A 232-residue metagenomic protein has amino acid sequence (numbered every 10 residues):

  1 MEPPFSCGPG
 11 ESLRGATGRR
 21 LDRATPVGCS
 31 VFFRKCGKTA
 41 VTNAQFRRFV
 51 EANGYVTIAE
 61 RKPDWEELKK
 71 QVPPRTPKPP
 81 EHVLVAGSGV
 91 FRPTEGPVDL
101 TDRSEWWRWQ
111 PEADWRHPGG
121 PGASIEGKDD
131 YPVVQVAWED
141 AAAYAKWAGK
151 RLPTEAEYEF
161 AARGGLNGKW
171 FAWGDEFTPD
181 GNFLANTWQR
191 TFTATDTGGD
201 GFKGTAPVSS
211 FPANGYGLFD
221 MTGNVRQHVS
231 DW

Functional and structural regions predicted by a protein language model:
M1-E2, L13, L21, T25-V27 (+1 more regions): Cationic, amphipathic, low-complexity alpha-helical segments enriched in hydrophobics plus arginine/proline
P4-R19, V56, R61-W232: Functional-site microenvironments in short loops/helix caps that host divalent-cation chemistry
R34: C-terminal catalytic core of Y-nucleophile DNA break-rejoin enzymes
K38-V50, A137-A143, E159: Short, solvent-exposed alpha-helical surface patches in non-cytosolic proteins
